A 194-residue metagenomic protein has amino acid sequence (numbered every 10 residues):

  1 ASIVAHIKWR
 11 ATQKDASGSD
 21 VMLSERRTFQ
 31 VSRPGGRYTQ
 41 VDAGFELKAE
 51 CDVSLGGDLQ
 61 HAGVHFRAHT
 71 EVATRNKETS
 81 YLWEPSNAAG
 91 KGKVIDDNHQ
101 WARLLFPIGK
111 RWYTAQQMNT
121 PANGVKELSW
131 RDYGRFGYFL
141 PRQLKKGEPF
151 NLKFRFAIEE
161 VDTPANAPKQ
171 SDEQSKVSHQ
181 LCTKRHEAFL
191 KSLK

Functional and structural regions predicted by a protein language model:
A1-R37: Extended, loop-rich substrate-binding clefts of extracytoplasmic carbohydrate-active enzymes
I3-A5, E25-R27, V41-A43, V64 (+3 more regions): Hydrophobic residues positioned within well-ordered beta-strands of beta-sheet architectures
I7-Q13, F29-R33, L47-C51, A68-V72 (+1 more regions): Beta-strand elements of well-folded, non-transmembrane domains
R10-G18, S54-G56, A62-V64, L140-L152: RNA-interacting cores
A16-G18, T70-V72, A165: Hydrophobic small-molecule pocket/channel-lining residues, especially in calycin-type beta-barrels
P34-E78: Acidic (Asp/Glu-rich), glycine- and aromatic
H61-K146: Trp/Gly-enriched beta-strand surface patches
Y113-K194: Beta-strand-rich recognition/accessory modules
